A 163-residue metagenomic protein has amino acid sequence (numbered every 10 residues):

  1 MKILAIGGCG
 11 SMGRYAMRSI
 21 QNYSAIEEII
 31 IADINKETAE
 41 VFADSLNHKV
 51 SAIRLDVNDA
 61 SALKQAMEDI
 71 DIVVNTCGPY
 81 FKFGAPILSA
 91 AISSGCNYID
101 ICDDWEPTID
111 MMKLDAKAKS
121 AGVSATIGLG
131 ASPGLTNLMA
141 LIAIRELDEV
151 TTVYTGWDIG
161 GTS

Functional and structural regions predicted by a protein language model:
L4-S19: N-terminal Rossmann NAD(P)H-binding glycine-rich loop of SDR-like oxidoreductase domains
G10, I34-E37: Helix N-cap at the beta1-alpha1 junction of Rossmann-like dinucleotide-binding domains, i.e., the first residues
E28-I30: Short beta-strand element of Class I
F42-V50: Short, conserved SAM-binding/catalytic segment of Class I S-adenosyl-L-methionine-dependent methyltransferases
R54-I70, T76-P79: Conserved Rossmann-fold cofactor-binding substructure of NAD(P)-dependent oxidoreductases
P79, A90-T108: ADP-ribose/adenylate-binding Rossmann-like module
I101-S124: Rossmann-fold NAD(P)-binding glycine/threonine-rich loop
G130-S132, T136-S163: Conserved anion/nucleotide-ligand pocket segment
